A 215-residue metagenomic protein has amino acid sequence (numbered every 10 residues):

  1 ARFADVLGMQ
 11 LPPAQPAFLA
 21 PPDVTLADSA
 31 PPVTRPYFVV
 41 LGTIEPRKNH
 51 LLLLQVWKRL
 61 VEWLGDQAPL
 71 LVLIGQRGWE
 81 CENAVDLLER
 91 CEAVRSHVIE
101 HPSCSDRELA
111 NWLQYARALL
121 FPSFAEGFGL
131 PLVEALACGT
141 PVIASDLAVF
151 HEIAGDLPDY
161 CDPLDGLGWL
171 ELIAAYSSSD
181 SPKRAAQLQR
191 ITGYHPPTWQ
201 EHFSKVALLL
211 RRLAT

Functional and structural regions predicted by a protein language model:
A1-T215: Carbohydrate transferase catalytic cores enriched for Leloir-type hexosyltransferases
